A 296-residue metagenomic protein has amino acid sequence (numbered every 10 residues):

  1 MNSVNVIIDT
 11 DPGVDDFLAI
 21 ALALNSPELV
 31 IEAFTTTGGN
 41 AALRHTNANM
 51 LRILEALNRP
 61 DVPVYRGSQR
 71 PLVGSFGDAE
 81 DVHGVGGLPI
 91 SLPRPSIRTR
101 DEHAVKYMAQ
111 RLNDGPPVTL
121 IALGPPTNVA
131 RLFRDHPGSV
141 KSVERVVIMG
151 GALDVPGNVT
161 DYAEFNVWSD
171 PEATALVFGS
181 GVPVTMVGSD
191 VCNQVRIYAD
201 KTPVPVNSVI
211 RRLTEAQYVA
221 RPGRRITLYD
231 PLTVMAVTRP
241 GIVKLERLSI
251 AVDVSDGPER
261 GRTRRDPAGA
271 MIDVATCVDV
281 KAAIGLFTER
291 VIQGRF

Functional and structural regions predicted by a protein language model:
M1-V4, A21-N25, V30, F165-S180 (+1 more regions): Conformational coupling and interaction surfaces
N2-T10, V14-R52, P60, G86 (+2 more regions): Active-site histidine-anchored catalytic micro-motif
A41, L72-G74, Q194-R196: Generic structural signal for helix capping and beta-alpha/helix-loop junctions
N58-Y65: A short alpha-helix-loop-beta-strand transition element characteristic of N-terminal alpha/beta dinucleotide-binding
Y65-S91: Surface-exposed loop and adjacent secondary-structure segments within mature catalytic domains
Q69-R70, P125-P126, P240: Short glycine-rich anion-binding loops that position phosphate/pyrophosphate groups of nucleotides and phosphorylated
S75-G77, N158-V159, R196-A199: Short, well-ordered secondary-structure micro-motifs
